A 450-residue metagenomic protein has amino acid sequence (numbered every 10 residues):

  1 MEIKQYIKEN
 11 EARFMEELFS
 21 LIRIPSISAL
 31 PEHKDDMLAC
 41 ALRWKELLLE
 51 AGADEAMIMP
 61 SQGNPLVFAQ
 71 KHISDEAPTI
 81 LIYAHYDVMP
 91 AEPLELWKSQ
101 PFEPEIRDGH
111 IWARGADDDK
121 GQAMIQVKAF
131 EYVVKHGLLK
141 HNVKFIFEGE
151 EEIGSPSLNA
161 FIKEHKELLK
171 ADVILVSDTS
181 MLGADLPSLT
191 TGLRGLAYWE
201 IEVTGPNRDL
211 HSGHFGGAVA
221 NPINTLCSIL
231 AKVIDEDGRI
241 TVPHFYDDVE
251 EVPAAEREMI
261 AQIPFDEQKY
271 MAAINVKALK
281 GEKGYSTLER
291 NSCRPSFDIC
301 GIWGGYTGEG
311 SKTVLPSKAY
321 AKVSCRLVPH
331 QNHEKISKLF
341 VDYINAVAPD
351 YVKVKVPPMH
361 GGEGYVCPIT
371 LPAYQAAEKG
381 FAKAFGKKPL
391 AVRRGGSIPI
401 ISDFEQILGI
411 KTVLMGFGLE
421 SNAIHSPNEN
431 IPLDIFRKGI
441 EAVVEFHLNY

Functional and structural regions predicted by a protein language model:
M1-L94, K318, K335: N-terminal helical capping/dimerization or prosegment-like subdomains of hydrolases acting on amide or phosphate bonds
E50, G183-A184, T241-K318, H330-D342 (+2 more regions): An extended, acidic, His-containing surface patch that forms the Zn2+-binding/catalytic region of metallohydrolases
Q62, Y86-V88, H110, I146-S155 (+4 more regions): Acidic, glycine-rich active-site loops and adjacent beta-strand->loop/helix elements that engage anionic groups
A77-K144, K438: Active-site metal-coordination/substrate-binding segment of hydrolases, especially metallo-dependent peptidases
D117, N207-D209, C325-H333, G362: A generic structural motif
D117-G192: Acidic/histidine-rich catalytic neighborhood of metal-dependent amide-processing enzymes
S188-T204: Flexible glycine/proline-rich, aromatic-decorated loop/lid segments
G216-D237: A short core secondary-structure module
